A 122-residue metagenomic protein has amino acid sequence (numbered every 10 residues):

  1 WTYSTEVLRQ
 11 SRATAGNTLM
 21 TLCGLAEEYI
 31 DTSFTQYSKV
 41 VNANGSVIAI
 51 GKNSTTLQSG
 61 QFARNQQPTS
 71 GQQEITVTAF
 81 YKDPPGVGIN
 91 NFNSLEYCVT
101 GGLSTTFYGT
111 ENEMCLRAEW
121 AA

Functional and structural regions predicted by a protein language model:
W1-G24: Solvent-exposed, flexible loop/coil segments flanking beta-strands in beta-rich domains
Y29-V87, L95-A122: Terminal beta-strand-rich extracellular "head" domains that mediate receptor/glycan or other ligand binding
